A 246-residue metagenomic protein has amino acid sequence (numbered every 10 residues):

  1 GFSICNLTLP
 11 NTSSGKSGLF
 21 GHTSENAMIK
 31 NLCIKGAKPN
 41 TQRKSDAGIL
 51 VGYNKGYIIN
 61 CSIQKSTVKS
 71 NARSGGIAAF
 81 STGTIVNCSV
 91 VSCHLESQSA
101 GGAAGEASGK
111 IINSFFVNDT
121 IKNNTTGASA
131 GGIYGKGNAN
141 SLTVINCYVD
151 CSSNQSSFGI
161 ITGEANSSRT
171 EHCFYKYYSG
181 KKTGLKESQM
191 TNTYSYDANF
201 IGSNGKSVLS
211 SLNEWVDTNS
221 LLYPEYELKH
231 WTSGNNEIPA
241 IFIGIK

Functional and structural regions predicted by a protein language model:
G1-K246: Predominantly extracellular beta-rich ligand-binding scaffolds that present long acidic/polar faces for carbohydrate
